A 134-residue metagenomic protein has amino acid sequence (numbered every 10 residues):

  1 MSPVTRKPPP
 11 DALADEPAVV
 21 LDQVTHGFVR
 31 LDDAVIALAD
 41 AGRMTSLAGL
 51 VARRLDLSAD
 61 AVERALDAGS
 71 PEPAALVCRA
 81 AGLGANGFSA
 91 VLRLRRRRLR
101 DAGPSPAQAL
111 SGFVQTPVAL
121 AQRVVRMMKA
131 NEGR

Functional and structural regions predicted by a protein language model:
M1-R134: Alpha-helical scaffold segments
